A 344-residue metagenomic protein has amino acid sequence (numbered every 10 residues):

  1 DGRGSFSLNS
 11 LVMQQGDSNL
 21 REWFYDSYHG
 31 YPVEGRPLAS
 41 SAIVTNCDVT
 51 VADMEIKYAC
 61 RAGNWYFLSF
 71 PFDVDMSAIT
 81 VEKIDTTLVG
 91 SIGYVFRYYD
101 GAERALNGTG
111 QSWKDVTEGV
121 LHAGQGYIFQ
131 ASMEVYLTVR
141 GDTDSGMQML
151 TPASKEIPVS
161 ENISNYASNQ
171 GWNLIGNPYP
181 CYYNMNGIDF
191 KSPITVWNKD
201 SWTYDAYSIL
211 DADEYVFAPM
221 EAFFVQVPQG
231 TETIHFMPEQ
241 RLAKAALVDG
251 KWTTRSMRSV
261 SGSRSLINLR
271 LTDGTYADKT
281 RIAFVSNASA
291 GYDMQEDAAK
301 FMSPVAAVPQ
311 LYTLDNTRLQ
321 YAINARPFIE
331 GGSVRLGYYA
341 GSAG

Functional and structural regions predicted by a protein language model:
D1-R61: Extracellular beta-strand-rich, repetitive "passenger/adhesive" scaffolds that bind or process carbohydrates
C60-A78, K83-S91, Y98-G344: Compositionally biased Ser/Thr/Gly- and acidic/asparagine-rich, proline-interspersed low-complexity stretches
